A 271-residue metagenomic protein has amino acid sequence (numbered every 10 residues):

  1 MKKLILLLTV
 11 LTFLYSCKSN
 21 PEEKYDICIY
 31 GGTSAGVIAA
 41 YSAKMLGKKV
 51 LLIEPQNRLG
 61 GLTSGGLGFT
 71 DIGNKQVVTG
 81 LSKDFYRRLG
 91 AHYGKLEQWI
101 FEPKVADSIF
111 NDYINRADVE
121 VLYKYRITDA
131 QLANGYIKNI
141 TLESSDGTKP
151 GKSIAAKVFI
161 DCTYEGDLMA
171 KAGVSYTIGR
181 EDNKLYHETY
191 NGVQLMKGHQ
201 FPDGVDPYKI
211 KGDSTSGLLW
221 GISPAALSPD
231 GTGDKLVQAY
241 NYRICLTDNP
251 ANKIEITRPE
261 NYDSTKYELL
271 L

Functional and structural regions predicted by a protein language model:
M1-E22: Bacterial Sec-dependent N-terminal signal peptides
C17, Y136, S145-V158, C162-L271: Flavin (FAD/FMN)-binding glycine-rich loop and adjacent Rossmann-like elements that form
P21-A35: Beta1/beta-strand and adjacent pyrophosphate-binding region of the FAD-binding site in flavoprotein oxidoreductases
C28, Q131-G135, A156: Membrane-embedded transmembrane-helix bundle of lipid-linked glycan/lipid transferases
C28-Y30, L51-E54, T63, V121-Y123 (+4 more regions): Structural recognition of the beta-strand scaffold that forms the well-ordered cores of secreted hydrolase catalytic
G31-A35, V77, E97-A106, T148-G151 (+1 more regions): Extracytoplasmic/periplasmic, Sec-exported soluble proteins
S34-G36, N57-L59, F69, T128-D129 (+3 more regions): Solvent-exposed loop/turn segments at secondary-structure junctions within structured extracellular/periplasmic domains
S42, K48-K49, E54-Y136, T177 (+1 more regions): Conserved N-terminal/central alpha/beta ligand/cofactor-binding core
